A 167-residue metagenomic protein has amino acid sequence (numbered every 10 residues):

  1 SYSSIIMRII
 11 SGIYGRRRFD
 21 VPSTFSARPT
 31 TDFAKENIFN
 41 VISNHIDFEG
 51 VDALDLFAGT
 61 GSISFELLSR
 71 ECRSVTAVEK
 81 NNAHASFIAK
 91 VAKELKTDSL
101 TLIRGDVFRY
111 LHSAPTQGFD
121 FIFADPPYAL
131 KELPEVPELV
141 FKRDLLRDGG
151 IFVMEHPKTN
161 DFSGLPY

Functional and structural regions predicted by a protein language model:
Y2-Y167: Class I S-adenosyl-L-methionine-dependent methyltransferase catalytic core
